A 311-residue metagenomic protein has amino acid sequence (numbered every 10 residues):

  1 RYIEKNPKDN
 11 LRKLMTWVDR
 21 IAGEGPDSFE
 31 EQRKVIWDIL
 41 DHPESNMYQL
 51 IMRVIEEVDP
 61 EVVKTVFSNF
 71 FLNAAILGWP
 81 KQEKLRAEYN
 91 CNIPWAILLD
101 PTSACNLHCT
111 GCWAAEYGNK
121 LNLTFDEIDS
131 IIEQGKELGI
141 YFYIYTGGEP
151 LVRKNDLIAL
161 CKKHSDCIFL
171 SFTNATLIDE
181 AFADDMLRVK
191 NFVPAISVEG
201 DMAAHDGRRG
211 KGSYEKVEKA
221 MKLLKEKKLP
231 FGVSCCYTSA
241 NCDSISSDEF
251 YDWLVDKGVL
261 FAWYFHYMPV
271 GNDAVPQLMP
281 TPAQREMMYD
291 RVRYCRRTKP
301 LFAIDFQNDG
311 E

Functional and structural regions predicted by a protein language model:
R1-F29, K34, D38, D206-E311: Radical SAM enzyme [4Fe-4S]-AdoMet core and its adjacent flexible, acidic and glycine-rich loops/tails across
K13-A181: Conserved alpha-helical substructure of the radical SAM core
K84-L85, C91, I132, L151 (+3 more regions): Mixed-charge, polar/low-complexity N-terminal
H108, N119, C167-I168, V193 (+2 more regions): Secondary-structure boundary/capping positions in well-ordered alpha/beta enzyme cores
A115-N119, D201-A203, P269-N272: A short, flexible beta-alpha/helix-coil linker loop
F125-Y145, L151-H266: Radical SAM/AdoMet-radical enzyme domain recognition
